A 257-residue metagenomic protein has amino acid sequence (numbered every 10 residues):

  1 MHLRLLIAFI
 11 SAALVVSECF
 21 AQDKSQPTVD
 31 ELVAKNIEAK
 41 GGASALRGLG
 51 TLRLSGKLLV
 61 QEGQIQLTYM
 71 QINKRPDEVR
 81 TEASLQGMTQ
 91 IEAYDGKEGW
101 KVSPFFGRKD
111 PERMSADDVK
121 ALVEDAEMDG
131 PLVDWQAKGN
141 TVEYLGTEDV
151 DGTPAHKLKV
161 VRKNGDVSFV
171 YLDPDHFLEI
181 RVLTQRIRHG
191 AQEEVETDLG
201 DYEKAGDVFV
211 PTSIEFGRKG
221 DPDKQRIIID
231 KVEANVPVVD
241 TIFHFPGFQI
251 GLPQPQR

Functional and structural regions predicted by a protein language model:
M1-L5: Positively charged n-region of N-terminal signal peptides that target proteins for export
L6-E18: Bacterial N-terminal signal peptides
A21, M88, D151-P246: Gly/Pro-enriched, hydrophobic low-complexity segments that function as extracytoplasmic propeptides/linkers
Q22-D30: Cleaved targeting-peptide boundary
D30-G107, G139-G146: N-terminal mature ectodomain segment of secretory-pathway/periplasmic proteins
W100-D129: Acidic/charged, solvent-exposed loop-and-adjacent secondary-structure segments enriched in E/D, K/R, S/T, and G/P
A121-K159, L178-R181: Short, conserved active-site entrance elements at the starts or edges of catalytic domains
T241-R257: Short, low-complexity, Pro/Ser/Thr/Gly-rich segments in the mature regions of secreted, periplasmic
